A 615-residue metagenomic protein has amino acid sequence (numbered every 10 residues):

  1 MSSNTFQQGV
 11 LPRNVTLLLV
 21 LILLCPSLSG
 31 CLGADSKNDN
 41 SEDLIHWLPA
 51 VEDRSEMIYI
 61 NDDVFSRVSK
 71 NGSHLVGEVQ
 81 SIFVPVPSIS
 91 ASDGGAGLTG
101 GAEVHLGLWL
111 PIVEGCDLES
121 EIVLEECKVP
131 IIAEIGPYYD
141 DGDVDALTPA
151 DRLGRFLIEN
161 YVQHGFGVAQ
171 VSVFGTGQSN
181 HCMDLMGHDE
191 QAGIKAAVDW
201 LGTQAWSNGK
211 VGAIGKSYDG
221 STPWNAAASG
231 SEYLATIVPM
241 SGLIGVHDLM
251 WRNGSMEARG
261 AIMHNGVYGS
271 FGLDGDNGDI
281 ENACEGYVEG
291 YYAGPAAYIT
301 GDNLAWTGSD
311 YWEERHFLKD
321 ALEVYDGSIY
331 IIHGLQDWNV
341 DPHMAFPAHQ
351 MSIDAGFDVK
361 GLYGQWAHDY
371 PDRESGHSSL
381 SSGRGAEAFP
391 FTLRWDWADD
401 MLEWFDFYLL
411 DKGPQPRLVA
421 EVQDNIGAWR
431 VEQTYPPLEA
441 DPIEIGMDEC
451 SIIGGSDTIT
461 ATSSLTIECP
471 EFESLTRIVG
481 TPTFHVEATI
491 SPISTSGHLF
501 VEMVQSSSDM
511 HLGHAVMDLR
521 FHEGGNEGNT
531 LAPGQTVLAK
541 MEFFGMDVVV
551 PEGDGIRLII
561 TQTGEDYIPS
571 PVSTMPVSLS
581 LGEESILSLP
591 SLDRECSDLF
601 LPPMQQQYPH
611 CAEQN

Functional and structural regions predicted by a protein language model:
M1-D43: Secretory targeting signatures
D43-N71, T99, D151-I158, Q163 (+2 more regions): Accessory cap/linker subdomain of secreted extracellular hydrolases
I60-C127: N-terminal cap/lid segment of alpha/beta-hydrolase-fold proteins
S120-G202, E374-E387, E565: Cap/lid segment of the alpha/beta-hydrolase catalytic domain
D189, I214-C284, I353-E403: A catalytic-pocket lid/entrance helix-loop region that shapes and gates access to the active site across common
A205-S217: Alpha/beta-hydrolase fold nucleophile elbow
Y325, I331-H333, D337: Short beta-strand/loop motif that positions the catalytic acidic residue of the alpha/beta-hydrolase fold
G446-N615: Intrinsically disordered, low-complexity Ser/Thr/Gly-rich stretches
